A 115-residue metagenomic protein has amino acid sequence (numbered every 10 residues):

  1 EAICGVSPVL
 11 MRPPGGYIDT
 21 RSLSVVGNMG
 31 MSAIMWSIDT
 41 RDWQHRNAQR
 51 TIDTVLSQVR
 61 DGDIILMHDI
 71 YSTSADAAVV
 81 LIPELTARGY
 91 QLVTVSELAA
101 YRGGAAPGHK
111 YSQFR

Functional and structural regions predicted by a protein language model:
E1-S112: Catalytic domains of cell-wall/extracellular-matrix polysaccharide-remodeling enzymes, centered on de-N-acetylation
